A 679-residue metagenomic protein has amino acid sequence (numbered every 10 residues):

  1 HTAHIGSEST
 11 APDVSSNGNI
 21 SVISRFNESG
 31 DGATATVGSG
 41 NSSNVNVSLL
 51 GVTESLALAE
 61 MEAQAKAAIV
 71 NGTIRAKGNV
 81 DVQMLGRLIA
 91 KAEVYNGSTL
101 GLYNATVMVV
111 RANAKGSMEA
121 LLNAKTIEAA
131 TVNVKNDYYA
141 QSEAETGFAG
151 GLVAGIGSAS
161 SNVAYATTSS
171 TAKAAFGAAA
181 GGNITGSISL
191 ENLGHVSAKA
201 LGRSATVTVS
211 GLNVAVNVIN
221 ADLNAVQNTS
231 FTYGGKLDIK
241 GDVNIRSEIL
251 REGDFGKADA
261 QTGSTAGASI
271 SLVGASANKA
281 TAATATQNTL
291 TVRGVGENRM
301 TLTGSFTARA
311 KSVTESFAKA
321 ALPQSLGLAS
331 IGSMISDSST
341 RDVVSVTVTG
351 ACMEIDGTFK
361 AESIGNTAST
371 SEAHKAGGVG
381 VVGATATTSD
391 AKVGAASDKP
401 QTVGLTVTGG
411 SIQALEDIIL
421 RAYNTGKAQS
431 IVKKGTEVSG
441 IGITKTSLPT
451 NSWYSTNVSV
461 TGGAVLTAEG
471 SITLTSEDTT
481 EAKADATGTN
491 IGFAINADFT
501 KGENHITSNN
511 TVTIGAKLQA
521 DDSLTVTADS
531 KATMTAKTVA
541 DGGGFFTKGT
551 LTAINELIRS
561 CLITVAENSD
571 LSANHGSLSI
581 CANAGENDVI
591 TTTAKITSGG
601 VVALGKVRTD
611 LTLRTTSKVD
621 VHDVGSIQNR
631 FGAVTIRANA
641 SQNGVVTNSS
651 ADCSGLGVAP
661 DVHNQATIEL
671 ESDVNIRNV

Functional and structural regions predicted by a protein language model:
H1-V679: Low-complexity, glycine- and small/polar-enriched segments
